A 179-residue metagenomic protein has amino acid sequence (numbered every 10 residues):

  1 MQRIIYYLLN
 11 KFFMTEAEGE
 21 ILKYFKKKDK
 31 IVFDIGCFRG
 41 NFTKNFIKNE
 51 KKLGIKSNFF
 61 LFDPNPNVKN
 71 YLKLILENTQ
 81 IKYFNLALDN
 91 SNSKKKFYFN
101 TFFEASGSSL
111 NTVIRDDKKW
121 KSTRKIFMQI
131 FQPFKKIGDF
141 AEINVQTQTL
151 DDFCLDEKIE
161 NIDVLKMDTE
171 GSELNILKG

Functional and structural regions predicted by a protein language model:
M1-G179: Phosphate/nucleotide-binding beta-alpha loop and adjacent structural elements of enzyme active sites
